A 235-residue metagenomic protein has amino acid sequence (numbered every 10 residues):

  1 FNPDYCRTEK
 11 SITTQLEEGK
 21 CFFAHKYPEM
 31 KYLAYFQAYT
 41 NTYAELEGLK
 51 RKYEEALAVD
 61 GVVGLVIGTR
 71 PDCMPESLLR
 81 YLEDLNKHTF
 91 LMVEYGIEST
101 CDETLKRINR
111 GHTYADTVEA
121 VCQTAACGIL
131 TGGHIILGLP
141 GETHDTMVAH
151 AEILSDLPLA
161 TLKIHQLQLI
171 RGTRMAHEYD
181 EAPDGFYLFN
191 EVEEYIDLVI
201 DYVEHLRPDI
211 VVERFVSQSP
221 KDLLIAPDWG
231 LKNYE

Functional and structural regions predicted by a protein language model:
F1-T14: Canonical Radical SAM [4Fe-4S] cluster-binding loop centered on the CxxxCxxC motif and its immediate flanking residues
K26-Y114, E119-A120, A125-A126: Conserved SAM/AdoMet-binding glycine-rich loop
F36, I67, Y95, G133 (+4 more regions): Conserved, mostly hydrophobic/aromatic
A38-T42, P71-C73, I97-C101, I135-G141 (+2 more regions): Active-site-proximal loop/turn and secondary-structure-junction residues that shape catalytic pockets, frequently
V59-D60, L85, A115-G133, L157 (+1 more regions): Alpha-helix-loop-beta-strand connector modules within alpha/beta enzyme cores
H88-T100, L159-G172: Non-cysteine beta-strand/loop elements that form the S-adenosyl-L-methionine
P140-D156: Catalytic cores of alpha/beta
T161, L169-E235: Auxiliary Fe-S-binding modules of radical SAM enzymes
